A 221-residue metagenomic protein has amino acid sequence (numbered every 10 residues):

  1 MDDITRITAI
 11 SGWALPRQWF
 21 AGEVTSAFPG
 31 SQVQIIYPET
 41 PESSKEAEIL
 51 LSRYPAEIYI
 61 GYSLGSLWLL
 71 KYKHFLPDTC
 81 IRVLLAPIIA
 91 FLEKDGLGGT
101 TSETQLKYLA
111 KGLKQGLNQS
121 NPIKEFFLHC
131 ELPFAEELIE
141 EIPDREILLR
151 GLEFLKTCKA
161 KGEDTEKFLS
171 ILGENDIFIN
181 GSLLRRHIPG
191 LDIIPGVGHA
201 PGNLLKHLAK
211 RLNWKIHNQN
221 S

Functional and structural regions predicted by a protein language model:
D2-S44: Conserved HGGG/HGGXW glycine-rich cap/lid loop of the alpha/beta-hydrolase fold
A21-E23, E166, I177-P189: Short alpha-helix in the alpha/beta-hydrolase fold that links the catalytic acid
Y59-G61, L85, I171: Short beta-strand immediately N-terminal to the catalytic nucleophile in serine-hydrolase-like folds
I60-L69: Gly/Ala-rich beta-loop-alpha elbow adjacent to hydrolase catalytic centers
F75-G112, R145-K156, A209: Flexible "cap/lid" loop of the alpha/beta hydrolase fold
Q115-K156: Conserved alpha/beta-hydrolase catalytic His-Asp/Glu region
S170-L172, D176: Short beta-strand/loop motif that positions the catalytic acidic residue of the alpha/beta-hydrolase fold
F178, V197-K210: Catalytic histidine-centered segment of alpha/beta-hydrolase-like enzymes
